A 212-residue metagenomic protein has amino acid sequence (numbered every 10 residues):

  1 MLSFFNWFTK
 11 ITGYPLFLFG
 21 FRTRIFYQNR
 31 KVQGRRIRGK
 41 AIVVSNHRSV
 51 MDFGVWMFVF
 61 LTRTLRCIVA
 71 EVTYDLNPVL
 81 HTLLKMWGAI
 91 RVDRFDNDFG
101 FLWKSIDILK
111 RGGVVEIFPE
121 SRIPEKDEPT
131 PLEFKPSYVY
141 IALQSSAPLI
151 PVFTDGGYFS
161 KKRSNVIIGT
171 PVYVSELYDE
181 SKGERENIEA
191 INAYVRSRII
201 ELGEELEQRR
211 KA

Functional and structural regions predicted by a protein language model:
M1-R30, T62, P78-W87: A transmembrane-helix-recognition feature enriched in membrane-embedded lipid enzymes and envelope glyco-/phospholipid
L16-R22, V43-S45, R91-F95, K126-P129: Short, flexible loop segments at the rims of nucleotide/cofactor-binding pockets, characterized by
N29, N97, D155: Residue-level "edge-of-site" marker
N29-R36, I106-D107: Short amphipathic alpha-helix with an adjacent loop that forms part of the alpha/beta core around
R35-D96: Catalytic core of membrane glycerolipid acyltransferases/transacylases, capturing the structured, soluble-facing
R48, N97, T130-F134: Short, glycine/acidic-rich beta->alpha junctions
F95-W103: Short acidic (Asp/Glu) patches
L102-A212: Non-catalytic C-terminal accessory region of glycerolipid acyltransferases and related lyso-lipid remodeling enzymes
